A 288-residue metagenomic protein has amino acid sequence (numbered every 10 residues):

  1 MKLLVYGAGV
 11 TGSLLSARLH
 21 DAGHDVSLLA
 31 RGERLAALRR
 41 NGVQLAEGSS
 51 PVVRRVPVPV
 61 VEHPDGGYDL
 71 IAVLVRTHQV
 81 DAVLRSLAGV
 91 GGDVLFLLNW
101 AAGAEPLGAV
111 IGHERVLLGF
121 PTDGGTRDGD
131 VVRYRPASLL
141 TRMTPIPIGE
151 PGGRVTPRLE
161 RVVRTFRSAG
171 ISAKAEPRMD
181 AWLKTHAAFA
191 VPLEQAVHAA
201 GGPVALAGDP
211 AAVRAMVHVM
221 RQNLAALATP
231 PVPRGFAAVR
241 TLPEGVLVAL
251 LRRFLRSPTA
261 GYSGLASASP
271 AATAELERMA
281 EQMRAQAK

Functional and structural regions predicted by a protein language model:
M1-P51: NAD(P)+-binding Rossmann beta1-loop-alpha1 motif at the extreme N-terminus of oxidoreductases
L3, D25-S27, V94, V116 (+1 more regions): Hydrophobic anchor at the start of a short beta-strand that flanks the dinucleotide cofactor-binding loop
S50-Y134: Rossmann-like NAD(P)(H) cofactor-binding subdomain of soluble oxidoreductases
G91, Y134-G149, H198-G208, T259-A271: Helix-loop-beta segment of a Rossmann-like dinucleotide-binding subdomain
W100, E105-W182: Rossmann-fold dinucleotide-binding core
R161, T165, R214-A226, R278: A non-catalytic, amphipathic alpha-helix used as a structural packing/dimerization or gating element in enzyme scaffolds
D180-L224: Active-site-proximal catalytic alpha-helix in oxidoreductases
R221-K288: NAD(P)-dependent Rossmann-like dehydrogenase/reductase catalytic/cofactor-binding core
